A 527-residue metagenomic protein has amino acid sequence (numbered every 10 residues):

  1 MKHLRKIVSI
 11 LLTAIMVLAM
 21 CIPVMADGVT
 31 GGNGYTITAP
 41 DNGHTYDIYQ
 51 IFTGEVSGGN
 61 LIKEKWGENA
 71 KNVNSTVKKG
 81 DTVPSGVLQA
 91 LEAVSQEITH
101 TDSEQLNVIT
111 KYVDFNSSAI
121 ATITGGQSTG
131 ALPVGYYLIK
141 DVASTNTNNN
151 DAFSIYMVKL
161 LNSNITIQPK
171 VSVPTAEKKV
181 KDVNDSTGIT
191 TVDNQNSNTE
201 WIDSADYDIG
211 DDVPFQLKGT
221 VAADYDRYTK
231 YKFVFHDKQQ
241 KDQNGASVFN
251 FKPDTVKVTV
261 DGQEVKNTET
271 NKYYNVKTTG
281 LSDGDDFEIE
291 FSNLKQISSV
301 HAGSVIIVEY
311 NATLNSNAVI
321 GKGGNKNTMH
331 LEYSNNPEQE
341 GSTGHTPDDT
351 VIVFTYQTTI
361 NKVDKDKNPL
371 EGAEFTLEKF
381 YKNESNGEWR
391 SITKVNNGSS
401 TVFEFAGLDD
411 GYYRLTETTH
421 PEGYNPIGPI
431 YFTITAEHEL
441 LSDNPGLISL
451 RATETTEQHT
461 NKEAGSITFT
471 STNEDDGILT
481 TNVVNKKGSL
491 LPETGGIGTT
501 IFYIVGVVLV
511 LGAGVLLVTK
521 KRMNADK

Functional and structural regions predicted by a protein language model:
K2-K527: Solvent-exposed loop/turn and edge beta-strand elements of beta-rich ligand-binding domains
